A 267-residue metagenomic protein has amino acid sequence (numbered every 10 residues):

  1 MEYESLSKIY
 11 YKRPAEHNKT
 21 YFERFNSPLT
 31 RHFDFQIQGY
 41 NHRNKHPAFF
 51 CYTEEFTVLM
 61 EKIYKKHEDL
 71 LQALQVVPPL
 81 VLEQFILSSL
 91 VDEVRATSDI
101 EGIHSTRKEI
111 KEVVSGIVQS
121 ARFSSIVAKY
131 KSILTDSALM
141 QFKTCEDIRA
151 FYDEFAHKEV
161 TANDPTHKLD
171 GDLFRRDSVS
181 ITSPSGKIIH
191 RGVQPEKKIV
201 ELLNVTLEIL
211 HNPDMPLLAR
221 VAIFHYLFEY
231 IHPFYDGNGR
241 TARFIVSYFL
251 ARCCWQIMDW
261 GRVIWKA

Functional and structural regions predicted by a protein language model:
M1-A267: FIC/Doc superfamily catalytic core
